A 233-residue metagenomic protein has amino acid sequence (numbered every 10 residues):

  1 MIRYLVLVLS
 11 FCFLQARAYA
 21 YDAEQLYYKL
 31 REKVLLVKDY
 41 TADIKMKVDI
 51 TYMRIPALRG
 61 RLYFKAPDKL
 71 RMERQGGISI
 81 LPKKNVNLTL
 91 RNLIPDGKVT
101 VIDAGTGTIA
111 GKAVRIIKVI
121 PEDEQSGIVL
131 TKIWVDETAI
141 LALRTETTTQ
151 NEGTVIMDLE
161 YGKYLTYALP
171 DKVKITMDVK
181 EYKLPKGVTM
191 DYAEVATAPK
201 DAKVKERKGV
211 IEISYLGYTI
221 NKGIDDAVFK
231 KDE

Functional and structural regions predicted by a protein language model:
Y4-F13: Sec-dependent N-terminal signal peptides
C12, L35, V48, G223-D226: Amphipathic alpha-helical interaction segments
Q15-A20: Sec/Tat signal peptide C-region and signal peptidase I cleavage site
Y21-L36, D43-M46, R54-P56, Y63-L141 (+3 more regions): Flexible, processing/modification-adjacent segments and terminal tails in exported/periplasmic/extracellular proteins
T41-I44, I55-R59, M72, K172-M177 (+1 more regions): Extended beta-sheet lipid-handling architectures
D49-T51, K180: Sequence/structural signature of outer-membrane beta-barrel proteins
A113-K230: Gly/Pro-enriched, hydrophobic low-complexity segments that function as extracytoplasmic propeptides/linkers
